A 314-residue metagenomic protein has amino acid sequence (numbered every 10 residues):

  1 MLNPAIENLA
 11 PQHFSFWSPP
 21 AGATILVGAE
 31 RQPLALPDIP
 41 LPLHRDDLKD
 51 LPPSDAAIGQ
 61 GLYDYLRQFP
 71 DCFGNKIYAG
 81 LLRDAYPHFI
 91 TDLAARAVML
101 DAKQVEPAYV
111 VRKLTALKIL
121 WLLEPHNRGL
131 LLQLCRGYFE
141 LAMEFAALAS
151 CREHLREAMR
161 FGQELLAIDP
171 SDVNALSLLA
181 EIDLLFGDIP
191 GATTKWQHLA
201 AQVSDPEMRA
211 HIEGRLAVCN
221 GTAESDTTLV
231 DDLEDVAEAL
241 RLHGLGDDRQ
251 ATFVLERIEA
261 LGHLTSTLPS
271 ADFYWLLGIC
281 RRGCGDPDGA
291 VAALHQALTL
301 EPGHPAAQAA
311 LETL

Functional and structural regions predicted by a protein language model:
P42, K49-Y63, A85-A102, H126-E144 (+3 more regions): Amphipathic alpha-helical repeat scaffolds of TPR domains
P87-D92, L141-A149, G187-P190, A217-E234 (+2 more regions): Alpha-helical linker/edge segments of TPR/alpha-solenoid repeat scaffolds and analogous pre-/post-domain helices
T91-L123, A147-L148, D231-R257, L261: Alpha-helical segment of the N-proximal tetratricopeptide repeat
I119-L120, E164-L165, L199, I258 (+1 more regions): Canonical positions in the second alpha-helix
